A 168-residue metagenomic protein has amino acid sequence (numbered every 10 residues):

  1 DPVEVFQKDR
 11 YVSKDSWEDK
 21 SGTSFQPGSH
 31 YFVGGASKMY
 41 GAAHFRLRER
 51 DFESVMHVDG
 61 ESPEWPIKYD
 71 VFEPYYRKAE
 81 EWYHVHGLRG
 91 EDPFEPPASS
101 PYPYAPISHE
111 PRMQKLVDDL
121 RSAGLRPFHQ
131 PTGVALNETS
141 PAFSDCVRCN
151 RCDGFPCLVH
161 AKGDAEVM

Functional and structural regions predicted by a protein language model:
D1-P2, A36: Hydrophobic or amphipathic alpha-helical targeting/insertion segments
P2-D9, W17-T23, Y31, A43-R46 (+1 more regions): Conserved redox-cofactor binding core of oxidoreductases
G28-A42: Conserved phosphate/anionic-ligand binding catalytic regions in large, soluble enzymes, centered on
D51-E53: Active-site His/acidic residue clusters
